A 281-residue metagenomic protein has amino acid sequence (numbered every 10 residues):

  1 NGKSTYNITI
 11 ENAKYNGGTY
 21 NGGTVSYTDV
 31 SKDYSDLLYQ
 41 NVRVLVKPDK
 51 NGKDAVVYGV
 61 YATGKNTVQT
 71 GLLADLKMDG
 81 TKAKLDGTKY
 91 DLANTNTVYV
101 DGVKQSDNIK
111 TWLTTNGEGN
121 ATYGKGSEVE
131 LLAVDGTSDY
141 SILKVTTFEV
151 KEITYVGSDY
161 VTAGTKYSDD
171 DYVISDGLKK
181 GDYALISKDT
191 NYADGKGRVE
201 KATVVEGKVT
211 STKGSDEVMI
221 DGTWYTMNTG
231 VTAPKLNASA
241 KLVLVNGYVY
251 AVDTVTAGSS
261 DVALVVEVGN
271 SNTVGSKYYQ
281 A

Functional and structural regions predicted by a protein language model:
N1-A281: ...the same signal can extend to comparable exposed beta-sheet modules with similar sequence chemistry even outside
